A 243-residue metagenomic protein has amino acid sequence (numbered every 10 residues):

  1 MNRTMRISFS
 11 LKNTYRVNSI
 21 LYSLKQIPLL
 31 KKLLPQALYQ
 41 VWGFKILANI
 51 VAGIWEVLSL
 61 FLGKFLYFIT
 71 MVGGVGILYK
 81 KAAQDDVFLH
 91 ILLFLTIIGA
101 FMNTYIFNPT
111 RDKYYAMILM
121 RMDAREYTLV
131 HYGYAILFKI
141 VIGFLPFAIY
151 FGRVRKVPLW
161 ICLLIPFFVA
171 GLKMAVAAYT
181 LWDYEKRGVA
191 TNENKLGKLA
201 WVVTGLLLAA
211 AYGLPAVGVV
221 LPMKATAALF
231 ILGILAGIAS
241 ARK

Functional and structural regions predicted by a protein language model:
M1-Y114, A124-K243: Hydrophobic alpha-helical transmembrane segments of membrane proteins
